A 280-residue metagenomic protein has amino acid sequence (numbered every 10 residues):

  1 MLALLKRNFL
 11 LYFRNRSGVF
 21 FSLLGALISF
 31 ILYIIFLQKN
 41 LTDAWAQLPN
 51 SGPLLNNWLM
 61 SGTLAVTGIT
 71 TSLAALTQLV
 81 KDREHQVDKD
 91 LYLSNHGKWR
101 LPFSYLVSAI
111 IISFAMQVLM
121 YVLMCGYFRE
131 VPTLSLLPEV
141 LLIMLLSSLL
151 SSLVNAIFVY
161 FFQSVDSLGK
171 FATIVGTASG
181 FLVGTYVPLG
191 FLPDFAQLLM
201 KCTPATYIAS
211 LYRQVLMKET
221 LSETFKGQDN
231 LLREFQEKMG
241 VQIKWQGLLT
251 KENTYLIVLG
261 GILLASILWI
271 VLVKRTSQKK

Functional and structural regions predicted by a protein language model:
M1-A26, H85: Aromatic- and glycine-rich beta-strand/loop motifs that create alpha-glucan
M1-L5, S151, F195, C202: Short, membrane-interfacial amphipathic segments enriched in basic
R14-D43, L55-T71, I110-Q117, A172-F181 (+1 more regions): Hydrophobic alpha-helical transmembrane segments of multi-pass membrane transport/permease proteins
S22-L23, T63, D82, L91 (+4 more regions): Residue-level recognition of transmembrane alpha-helices in multi-pass small-molecule transporters/permeases
I28, P53-Y127: Hydrophobic alpha-helical transmembrane segments of multi-pass membrane transport proteins
I31-N40, V159-V215, E219: Transmembrane helix segments
K98, L106-G180: Alpha-helical transmembrane segments and their short interhelical loops
G227-K280: Junction motif at the cytosolic side of a transmembrane helix
